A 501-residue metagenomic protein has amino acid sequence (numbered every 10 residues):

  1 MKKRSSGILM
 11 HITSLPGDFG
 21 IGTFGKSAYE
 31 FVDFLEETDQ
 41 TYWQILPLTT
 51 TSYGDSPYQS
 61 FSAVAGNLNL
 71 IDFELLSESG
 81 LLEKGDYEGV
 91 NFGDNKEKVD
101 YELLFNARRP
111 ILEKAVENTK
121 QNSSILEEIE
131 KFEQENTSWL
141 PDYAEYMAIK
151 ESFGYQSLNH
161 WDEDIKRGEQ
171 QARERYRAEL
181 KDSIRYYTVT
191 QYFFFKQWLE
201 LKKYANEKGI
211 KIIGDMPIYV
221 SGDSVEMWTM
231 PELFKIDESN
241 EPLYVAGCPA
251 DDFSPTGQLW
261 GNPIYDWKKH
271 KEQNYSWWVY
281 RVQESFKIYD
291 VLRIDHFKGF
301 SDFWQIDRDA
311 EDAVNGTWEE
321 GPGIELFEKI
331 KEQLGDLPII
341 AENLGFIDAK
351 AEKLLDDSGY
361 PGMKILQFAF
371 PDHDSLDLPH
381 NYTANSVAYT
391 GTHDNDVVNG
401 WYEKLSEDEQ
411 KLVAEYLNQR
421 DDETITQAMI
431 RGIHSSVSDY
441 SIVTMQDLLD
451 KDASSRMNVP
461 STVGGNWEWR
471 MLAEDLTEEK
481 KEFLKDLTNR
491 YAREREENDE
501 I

Functional and structural regions predicted by a protein language model:
M1-K26, T38: Mature N-terminal, pre-catalytic/accessory segment of carbohydrate-active enzymes
H11, G17, D55-Q191, F195 (+3 more regions): Alpha-amylase-like alpha-glycosidases and glucanotransferases acting on alpha-linked glucans and related
K26-T51, I288-Y289: Catalytic domains of carbohydrate-active enzymes, especially glycoside hydrolases
E36, W198-N206, K331, L355-D356: Surface-exposed amphipathic alpha-helices with a cationic face
L46, K211-I213, P217, V291 (+1 more regions): Outer-envelope exported proteins of Gram-negative bacteria
Y187, Q191-V220: Conserved, well-ordered alpha-helix/loop/beta-strand core segments that scaffold catalytic motifs
K451-I501: In a subset of proteins, long, contiguous C-terminal domains/tails are tracked
